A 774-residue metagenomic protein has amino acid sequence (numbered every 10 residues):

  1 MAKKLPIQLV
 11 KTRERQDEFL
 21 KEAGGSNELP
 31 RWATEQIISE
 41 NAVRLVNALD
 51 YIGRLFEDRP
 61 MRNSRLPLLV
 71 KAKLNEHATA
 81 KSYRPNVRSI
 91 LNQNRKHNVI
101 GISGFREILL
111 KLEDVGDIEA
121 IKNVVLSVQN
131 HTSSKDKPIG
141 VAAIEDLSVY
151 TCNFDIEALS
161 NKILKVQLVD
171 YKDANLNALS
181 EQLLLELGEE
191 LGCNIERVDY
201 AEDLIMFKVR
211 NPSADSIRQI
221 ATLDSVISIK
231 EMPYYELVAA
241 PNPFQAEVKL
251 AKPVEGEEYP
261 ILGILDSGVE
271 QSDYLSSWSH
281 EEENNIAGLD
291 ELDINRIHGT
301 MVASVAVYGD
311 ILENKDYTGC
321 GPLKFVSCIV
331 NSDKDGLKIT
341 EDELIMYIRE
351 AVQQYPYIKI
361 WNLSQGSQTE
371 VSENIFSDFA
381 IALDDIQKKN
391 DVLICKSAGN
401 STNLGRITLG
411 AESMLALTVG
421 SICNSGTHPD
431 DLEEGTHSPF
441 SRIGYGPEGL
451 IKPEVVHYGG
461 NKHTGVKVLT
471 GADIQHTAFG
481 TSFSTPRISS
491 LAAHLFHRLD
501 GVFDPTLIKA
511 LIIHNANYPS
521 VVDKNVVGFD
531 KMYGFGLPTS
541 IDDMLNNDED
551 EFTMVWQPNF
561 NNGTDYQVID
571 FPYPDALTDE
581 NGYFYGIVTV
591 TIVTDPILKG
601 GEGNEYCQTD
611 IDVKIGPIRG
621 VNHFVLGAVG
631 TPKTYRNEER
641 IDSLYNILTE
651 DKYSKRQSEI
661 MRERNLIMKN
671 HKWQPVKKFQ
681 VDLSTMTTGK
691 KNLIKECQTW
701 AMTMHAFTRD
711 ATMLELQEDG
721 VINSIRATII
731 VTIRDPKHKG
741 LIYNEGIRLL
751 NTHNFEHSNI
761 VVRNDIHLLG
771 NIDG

Functional and structural regions predicted by a protein language model:
A2-M61, S82-P253: Autoinhibitory propeptides
K3, I7-T12, Y606-V621, L644 (+1 more regions): C-terminal edge strands of extracellular/lumenal beta-sandwich accessory domains
N63-Q93, K165-D170, N175-E190, G586-H671: Extended low-complexity, serine/threonine- and proline-enriched intrinsically disordered segments
A251-E283, L289-T340, D391, E412-L415 (+2 more regions): Subtilisin-like serine protease catalytic core
G268, Y274, T408-A493: Extracellular S/T/G-rich loop segment that most often corresponds to the catalytic His/Ser-adjacent loop
N331-S413, H476-F479, F483-S484: Substrate-binding/access-modulating region of protease and related hydrolase catalytic domains
K531-H623: Secreted peptidase-domain scaffold signal
P632-Q717: Noncatalytic accessory or regulatory domains flanking protease catalytic cores in secreted, cell-surface, and selected
